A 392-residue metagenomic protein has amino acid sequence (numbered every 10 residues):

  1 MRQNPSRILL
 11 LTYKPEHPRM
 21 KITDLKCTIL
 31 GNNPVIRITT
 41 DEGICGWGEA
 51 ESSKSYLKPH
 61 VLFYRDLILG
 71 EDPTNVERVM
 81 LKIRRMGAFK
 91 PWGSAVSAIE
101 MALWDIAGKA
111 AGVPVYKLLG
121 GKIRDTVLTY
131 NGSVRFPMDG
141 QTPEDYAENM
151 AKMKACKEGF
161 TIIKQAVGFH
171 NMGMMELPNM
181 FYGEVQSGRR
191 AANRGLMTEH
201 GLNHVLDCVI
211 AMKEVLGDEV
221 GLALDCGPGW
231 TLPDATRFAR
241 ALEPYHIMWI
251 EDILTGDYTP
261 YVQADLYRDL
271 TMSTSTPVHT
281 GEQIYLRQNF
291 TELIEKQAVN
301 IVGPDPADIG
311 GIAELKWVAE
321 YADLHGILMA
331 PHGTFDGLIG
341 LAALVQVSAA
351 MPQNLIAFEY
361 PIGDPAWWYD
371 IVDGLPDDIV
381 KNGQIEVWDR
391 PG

Functional and structural regions predicted by a protein language model:
L10-W47, P365-I371: Structured beta-strand/loop patches that form or line metal/cofactor-binding pockets in enzymes
I22, G43, I99, G112 (+6 more regions): Conserved, mostly hydrophobic/aromatic
I29-N32, C45, E49-S55, A88 (+2 more regions): Glycine-rich phosphate/pyrophosphate-binding beta-alpha loops
T39, K58-P59, D66, E71 (+4 more regions): Shared catalytic-loop signature of beta/alpha-barrel
T39-V113: Metal- or metallocofactor-binding catalytic centers and their adjacent structured scaffolds across diverse enzyme
T126, N131-L270: Metal-dependent enolase-superfamily TIM-barrel catalytic cores that perform enediolate-based chemistry
